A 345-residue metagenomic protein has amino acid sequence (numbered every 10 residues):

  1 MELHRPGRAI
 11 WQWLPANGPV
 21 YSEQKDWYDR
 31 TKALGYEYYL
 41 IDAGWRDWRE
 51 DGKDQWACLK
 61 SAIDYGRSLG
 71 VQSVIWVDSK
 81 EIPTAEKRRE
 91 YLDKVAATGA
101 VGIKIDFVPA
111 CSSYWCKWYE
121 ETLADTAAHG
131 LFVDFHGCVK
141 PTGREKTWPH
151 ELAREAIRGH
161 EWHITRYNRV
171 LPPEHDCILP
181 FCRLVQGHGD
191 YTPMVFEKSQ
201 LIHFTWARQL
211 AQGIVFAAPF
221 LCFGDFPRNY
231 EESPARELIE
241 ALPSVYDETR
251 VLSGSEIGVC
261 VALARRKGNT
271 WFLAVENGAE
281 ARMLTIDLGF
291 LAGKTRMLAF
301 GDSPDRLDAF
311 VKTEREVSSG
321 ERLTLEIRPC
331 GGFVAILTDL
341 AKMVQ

Functional and structural regions predicted by a protein language model:
M1-G70, G331-A335: Conserved structural scaffold segments of CAZyme catalytic domains across common CAZy folds
T31, V133, V215, L273: Conserved, mostly hydrophobic/aromatic
A43-H203: Aromatic- and carboxylate-enriched substrate-binding clefts and catalytic-loop regions of carbohydrate-active enzymes
A207, A211-R250: Catalytic cores of secreted or luminal carbohydrate-active enzymes
T249-S253, A262-L263, W271, K312-R315 (+1 more regions): Beta-strand-rich interaction surfaces with strong enrichment in secreted/lumenal proteins
E256-A292, F333-I336: Carbohydrate-binding surface patches
L298-G320: Solvent-exposed beta-strand/loop surfaces of large extracellular or lumenal domains
R315-Q345: C-terminal beta-strand-rich structural cap/linker in extracellular carbohydrate-active enzymes
